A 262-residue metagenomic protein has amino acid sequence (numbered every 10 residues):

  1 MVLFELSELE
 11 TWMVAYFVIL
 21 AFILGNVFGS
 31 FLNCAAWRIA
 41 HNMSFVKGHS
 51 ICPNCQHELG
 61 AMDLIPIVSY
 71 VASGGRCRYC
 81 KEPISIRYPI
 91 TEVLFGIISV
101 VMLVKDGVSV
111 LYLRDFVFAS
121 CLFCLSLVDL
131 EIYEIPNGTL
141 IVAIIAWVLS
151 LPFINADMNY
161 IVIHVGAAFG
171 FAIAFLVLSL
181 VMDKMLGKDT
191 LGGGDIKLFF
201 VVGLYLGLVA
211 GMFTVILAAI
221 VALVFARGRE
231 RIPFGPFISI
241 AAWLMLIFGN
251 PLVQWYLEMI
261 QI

Functional and structural regions predicted by a protein language model:
M1-V14, E258-I262: Short, strongly hydrophobic alpha-helical membrane anchors
A21, Y112, V117-L223, W255 (+1 more regions): Functional transmembrane core segments of multi-pass inner-membrane proteins
F28-N33, F95, S99, S150 (+5 more regions): Alpha-helical transmembrane segments of multipass membrane proteins
L32-R87: Membrane-proximal soluble regions of multi-pass membrane proteins
T91-I98, T139-W147, I196-L198, F234-S239: Core segments of transmembrane alpha-helices that mediate helix-helix packing or line hydrophobic substrate/ligand
V104-R114: Transmembrane helix-loop-helix
G192-G194, F225-L244: Interfacial loop-to-transmembrane junctions
F248-I262: Juxtamembrane boundary at the C-terminal end of a transmembrane helix
